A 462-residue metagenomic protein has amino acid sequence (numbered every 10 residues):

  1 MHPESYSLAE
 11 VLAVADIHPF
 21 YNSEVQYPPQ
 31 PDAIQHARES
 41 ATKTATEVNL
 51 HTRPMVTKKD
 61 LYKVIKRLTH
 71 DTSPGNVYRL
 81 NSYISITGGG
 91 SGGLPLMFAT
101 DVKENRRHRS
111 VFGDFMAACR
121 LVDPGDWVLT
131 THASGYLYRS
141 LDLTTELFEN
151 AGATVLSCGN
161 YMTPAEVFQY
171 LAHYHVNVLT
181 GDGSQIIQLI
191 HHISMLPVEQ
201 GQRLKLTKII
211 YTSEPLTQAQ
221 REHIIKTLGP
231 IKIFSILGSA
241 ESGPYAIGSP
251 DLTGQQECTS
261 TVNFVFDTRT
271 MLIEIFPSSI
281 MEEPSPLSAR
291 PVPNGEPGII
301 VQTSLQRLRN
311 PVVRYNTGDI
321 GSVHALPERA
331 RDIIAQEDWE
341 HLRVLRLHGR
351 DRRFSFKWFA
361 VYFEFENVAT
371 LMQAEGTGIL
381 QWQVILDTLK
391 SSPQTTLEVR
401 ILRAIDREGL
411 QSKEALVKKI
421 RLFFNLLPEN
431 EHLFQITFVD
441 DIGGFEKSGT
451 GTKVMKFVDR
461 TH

Functional and structural regions predicted by a protein language model:
M1-A118, D123, T396-R400, D406-H462: Nucleotide 5′-phosphate-binding alpha/beta core
H2-I17, N160-H462: Active-site glycine/GP-rich loop and adjacent strand/helix microenvironment that borders small-molecule binding pockets
H51, V56-K208, T212-T227, F234 (+3 more regions): Active-site phosphate/ATP/adenylate-binding loop shared across adenylate-forming ligases
